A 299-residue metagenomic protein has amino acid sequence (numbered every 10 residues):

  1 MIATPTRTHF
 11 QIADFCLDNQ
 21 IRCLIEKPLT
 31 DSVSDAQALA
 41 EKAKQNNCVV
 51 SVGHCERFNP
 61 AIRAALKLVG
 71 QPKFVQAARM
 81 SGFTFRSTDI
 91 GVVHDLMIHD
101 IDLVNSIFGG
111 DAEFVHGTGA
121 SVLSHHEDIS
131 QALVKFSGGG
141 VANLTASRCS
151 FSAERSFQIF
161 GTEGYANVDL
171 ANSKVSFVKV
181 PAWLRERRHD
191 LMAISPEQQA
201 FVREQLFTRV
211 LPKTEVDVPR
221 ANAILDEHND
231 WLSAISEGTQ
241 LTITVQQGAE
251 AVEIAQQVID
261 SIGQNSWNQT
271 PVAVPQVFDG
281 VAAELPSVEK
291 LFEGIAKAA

Functional and structural regions predicted by a protein language model:
M1, V216, D226, D230-A299: C-terminal helix-rich "cap/oligomerization" subdomain common to oxidoreductases
M1-E41: Beta-loop-alpha module in the N-terminal Rossmann-like domain of NAD(P)-dependent dehydrogenases, especially those
I2, I25, V50-V52, Q76 (+1 more regions): Hydrophobic residues in well-ordered beta-strands that form the structural core
H9, A13, A36, N59-I62 (+3 more regions): A general structural signal for well-ordered alpha-helical segments in protein cores
N19-I21, Q45-V49, G140: A short helix->loop->beta-strand "cap" motif at the edges of active sites that frequently abuts
T30-S87: A contiguous active-site-proximal alpha/beta segment in oxidoreductase catalytic domains
T84-F160, A171-N172, Q246, F278: Rossmann-like dinucleotide-binding domain that binds NAD(P)(H)
V122, A142-D226, T244, A273-V274 (+1 more regions): NAD(P)-dinucleotide binding in Rossmann-like oxidoreductases
